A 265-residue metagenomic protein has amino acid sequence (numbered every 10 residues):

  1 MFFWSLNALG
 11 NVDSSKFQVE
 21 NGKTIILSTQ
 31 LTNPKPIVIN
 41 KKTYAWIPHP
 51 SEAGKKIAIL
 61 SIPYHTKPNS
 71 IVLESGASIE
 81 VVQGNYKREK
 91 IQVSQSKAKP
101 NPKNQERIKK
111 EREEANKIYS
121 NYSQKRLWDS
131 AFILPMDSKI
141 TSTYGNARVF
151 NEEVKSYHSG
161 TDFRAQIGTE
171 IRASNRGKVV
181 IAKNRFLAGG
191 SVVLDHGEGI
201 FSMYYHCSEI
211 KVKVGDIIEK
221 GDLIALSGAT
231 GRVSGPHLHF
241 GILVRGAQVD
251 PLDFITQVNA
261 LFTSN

Functional and structural regions predicted by a protein language model:
S5-N7: N-terminal signal peptide c-region/cleavage motif recognized by signal peptidases
L9-K87: Cationic-aromatic interfacial patches
L73, I140, F163, G177 (+3 more regions): Terminal peptide-recognition signature
E80-A188: Surface-exposed, glycine-biased beta-strand/turn segments
Y86-K97, P102-K109, E113-E114, W128 (+2 more regions): Acidic, glycine-rich catalytic/binding loops that coordinate metals and/or anionic ligands
E170-V180, V212-S227: Short, well-structured beta-strand-loop connectors
S174-S208, P236-L238: Zn2+-dependent peptidoglycan hydrolase active-site motif and core
R185, I224-R232: Short, charged beta-turn/beta-strand-edge "cap" motif at the junction between a beta-strand and an adjacent loop
